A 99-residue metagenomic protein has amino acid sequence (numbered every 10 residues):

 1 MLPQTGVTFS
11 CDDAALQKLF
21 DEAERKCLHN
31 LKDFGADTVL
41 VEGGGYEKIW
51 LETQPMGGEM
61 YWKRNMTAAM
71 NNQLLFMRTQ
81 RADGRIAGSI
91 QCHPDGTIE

Functional and structural regions predicted by a protein language model:
L2-E99: Substrate-binding groove/exosite segments of carbohydrate-active enzymes
